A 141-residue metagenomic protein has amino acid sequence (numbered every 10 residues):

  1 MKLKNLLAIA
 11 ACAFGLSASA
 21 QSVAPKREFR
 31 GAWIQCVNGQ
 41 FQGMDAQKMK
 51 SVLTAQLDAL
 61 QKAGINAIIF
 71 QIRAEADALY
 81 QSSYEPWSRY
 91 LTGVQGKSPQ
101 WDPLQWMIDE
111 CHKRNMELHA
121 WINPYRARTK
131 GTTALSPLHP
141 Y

Functional and structural regions predicted by a protein language model:
M1-L7: Bacterial N-terminal signal peptides that target proteins for export
A10-S19: Hydrophobic h-region of N-terminal signal peptides that target proteins for export in Gram-negative bacteria
Q21-K26: Cleaved targeting-peptide boundary
R27-F29, W33-Q35, G39-S51, I108-D109 (+1 more regions): Active-site-adjacent "subsite" loops/lids of carbohydrate-active enzymes
R30-I34, I68-F70, L118-A120: Hydrophobic faces of well-ordered beta-strands that scaffold small-molecule active sites in alpha/beta enzyme cores
S51-D77: Catalytic domains of carbohydrate-active enzymes, especially glycoside hydrolases
Q56-I65, M107-R114, P140-Y141: An active-site-proximal structural segment forming one wall of the substrate-binding cleft that immediately precedes
A74-I122: Aromatic-lined substrate-binding rim segments of carbohydrate-active enzymes
